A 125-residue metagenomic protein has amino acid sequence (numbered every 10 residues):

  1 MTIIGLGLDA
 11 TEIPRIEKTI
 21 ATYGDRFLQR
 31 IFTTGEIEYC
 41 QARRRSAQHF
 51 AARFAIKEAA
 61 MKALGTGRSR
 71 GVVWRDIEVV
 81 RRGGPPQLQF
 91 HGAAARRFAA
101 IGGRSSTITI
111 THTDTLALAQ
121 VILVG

Functional and structural regions predicted by a protein language model:
M1-G125: Core catalytic alpha/beta fold that binds nucleotide/phospho-ligands
